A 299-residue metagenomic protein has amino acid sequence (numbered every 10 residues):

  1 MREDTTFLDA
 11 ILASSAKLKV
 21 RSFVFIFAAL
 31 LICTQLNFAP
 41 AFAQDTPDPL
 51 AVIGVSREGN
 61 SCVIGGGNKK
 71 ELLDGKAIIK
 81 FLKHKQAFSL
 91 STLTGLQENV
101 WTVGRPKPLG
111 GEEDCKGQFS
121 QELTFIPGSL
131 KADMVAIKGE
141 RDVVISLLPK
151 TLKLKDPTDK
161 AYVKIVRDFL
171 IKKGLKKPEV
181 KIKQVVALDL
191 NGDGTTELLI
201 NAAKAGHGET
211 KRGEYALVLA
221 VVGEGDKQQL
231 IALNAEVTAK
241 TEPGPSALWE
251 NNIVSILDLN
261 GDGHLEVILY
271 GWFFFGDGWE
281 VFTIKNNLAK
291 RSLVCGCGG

Functional and structural regions predicted by a protein language model:
M1-V20: N-terminal secretory signal peptides that target proteins for export/translocation
D4-T5, C33, D45: Intrinsically disordered/low-complexity terminal segments and short unstructured peptides
F7-I11, F25, A187, I256: Residue-level detector of transmembrane insertion/anchoring sites
L18-V20, N37, L96: Alpha-helical structural elements
V24-N37: Bacterial N-terminal signal peptides
N37-A43: Sec/Tat signal peptide C-region and signal peptidase I cleavage site
Q44-G299: Beta-propeller-forming repeat regions
